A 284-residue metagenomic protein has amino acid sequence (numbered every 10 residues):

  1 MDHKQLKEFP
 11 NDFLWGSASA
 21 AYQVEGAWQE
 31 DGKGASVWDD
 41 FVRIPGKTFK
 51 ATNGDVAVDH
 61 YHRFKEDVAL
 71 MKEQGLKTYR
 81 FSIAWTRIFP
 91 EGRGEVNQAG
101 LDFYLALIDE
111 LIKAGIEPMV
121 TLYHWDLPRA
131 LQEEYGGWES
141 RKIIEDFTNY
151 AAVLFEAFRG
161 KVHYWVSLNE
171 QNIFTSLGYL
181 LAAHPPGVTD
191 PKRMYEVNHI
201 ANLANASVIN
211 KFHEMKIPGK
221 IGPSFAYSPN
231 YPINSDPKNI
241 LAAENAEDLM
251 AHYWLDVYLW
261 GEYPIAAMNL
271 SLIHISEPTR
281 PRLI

Functional and structural regions predicted by a protein language model:
D2-T48, E91-R93, L101-S276, R280: Active-site region of glycoside hydrolase catalytic domains
D12-L14, Y61, T78: A common structural microfeature
A35-A69: Aromatic- and Gly/Pro-rich amphipathic surface segment
D55-V56, E95-V96, V197: A generic structural signal for short
R63-A84: Catalytic domains of carbohydrate-active enzymes, especially glycoside hydrolases
R80, R87, E277-T279: Short, cationic motifs built from Arg/Lys/His that form the positively charged side of catalytic pockets
I83-V96: Glycine-rich, proline-tolerant flexible connector loops at the mouths of alpha/beta enzymes
